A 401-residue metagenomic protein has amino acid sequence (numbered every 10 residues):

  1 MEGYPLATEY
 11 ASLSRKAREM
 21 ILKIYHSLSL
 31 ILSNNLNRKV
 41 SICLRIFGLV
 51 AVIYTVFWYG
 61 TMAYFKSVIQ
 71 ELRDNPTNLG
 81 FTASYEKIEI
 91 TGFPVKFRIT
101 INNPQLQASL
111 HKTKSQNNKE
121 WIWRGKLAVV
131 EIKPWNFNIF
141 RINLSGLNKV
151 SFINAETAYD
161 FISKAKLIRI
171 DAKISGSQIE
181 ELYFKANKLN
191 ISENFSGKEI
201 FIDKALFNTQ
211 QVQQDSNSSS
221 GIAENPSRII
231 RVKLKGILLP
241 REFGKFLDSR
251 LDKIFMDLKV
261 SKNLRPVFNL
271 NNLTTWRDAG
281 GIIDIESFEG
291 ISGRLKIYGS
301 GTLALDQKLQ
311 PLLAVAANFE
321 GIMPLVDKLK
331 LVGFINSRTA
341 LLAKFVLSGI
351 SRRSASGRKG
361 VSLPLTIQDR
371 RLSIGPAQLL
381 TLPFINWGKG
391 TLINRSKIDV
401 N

Functional and structural regions predicted by a protein language model:
A7, S14-A17, I21-L44, E86-K87 (+6 more regions): Extended terminal
L28, L32-Q70: N-terminal type II signal-anchor transmembrane helix that functions as the membrane-insertion/stop-transfer segment
N78-S218, F288: N-terminal beta-strand/beta-hairpin edge segment
Q105-E120, N148-F161, K188-I200, G236-S249 (+4 more regions): Flexible, membrane-facing loop/turn or short amphipathic-helix motifs that contact lipid bilayers or gate lipid-binding
E180-Y183, S227-R231, G280-S287: Short, hydrophobic/aromatic-rich segments at coil-to-beta transitions
K188-I254: Loop-centered beta-sheet repeat module
L247-F255, K259-F268, G293, Q307-L309 (+2 more regions): Short helix-loop boundary/capping segments
